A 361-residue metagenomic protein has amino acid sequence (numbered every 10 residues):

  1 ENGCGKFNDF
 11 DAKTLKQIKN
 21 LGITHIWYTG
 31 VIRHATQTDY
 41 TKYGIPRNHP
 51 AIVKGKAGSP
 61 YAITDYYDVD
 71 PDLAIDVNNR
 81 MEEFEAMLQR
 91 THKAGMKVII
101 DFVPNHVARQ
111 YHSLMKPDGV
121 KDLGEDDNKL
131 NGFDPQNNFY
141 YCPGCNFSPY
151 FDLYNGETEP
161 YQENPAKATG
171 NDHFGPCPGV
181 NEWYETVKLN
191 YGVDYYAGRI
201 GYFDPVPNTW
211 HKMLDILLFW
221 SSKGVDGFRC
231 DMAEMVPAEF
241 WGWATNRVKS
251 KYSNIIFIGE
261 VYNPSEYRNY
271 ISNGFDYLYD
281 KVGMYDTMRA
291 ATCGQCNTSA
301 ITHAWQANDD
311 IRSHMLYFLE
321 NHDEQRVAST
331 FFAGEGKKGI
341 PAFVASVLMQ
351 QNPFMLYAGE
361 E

Functional and structural regions predicted by a protein language model:
E1-D9, P60-M81, R109, E185-T209 (+3 more regions): The substrate-binding groove and active-site-proximal loops of carbohydrate-active enzymes, especially glycoside
E1-K97, N105-V107, H112-M115, D127 (+2 more regions): N-terminal structural segment of carbohydrate-active enzymes
L15-L21, R80-A94, H112-P160, P205-F228: An active-site-proximal structural segment forming one wall of the substrate-binding cleft that immediately precedes
I18, Y28, Y66, T91 (+7 more regions): Conserved, mostly hydrophobic/aromatic
T24-I26, D226, N352: Short acidic/polar active-site loop segments enriched in Thr and Asp
W27-Q37, F102-Y111, D231-P237, E260-S265 (+1 more regions): Short, solvent-exposed turn/loop segments enriched in Gly/Ser/Thr/Pro and often Arg
H34-I63, N105-E182, S272-D280: Aromatic- and acidic-residue-enriched segments that line the glycan-binding/catalytic groove of carbohydrate-active
L88, H106, D118-D122, D134-N137 (+4 more regions): Active-site-proximal helices and loops of the catalytic beta/alpha 8
